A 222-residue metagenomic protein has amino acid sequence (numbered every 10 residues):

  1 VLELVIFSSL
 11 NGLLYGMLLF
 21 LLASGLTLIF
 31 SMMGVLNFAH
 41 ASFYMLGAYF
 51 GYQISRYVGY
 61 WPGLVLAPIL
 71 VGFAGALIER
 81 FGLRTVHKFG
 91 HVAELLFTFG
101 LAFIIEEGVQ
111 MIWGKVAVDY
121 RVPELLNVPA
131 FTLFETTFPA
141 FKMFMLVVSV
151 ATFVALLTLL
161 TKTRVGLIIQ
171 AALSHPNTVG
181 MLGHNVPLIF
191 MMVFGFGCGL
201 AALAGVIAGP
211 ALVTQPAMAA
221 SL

Functional and structural regions predicted by a protein language model:
L4-Q53, F81-A93: Single transmembrane alpha-helix segments in multi-pass membrane proteins
V5, M17, S42, L46 (+5 more regions): Hydrophobic alpha-helical transmembrane segments
Y15-G16, T137-Q215: Helix-loop-helix "hairpin" substructures at the membrane interface of multi-pass membrane proteins
L19, A23, V58-I69, F194-L222: Transmembrane alpha-helical segments in multi-pass inner-membrane proteins
A23-M32, A74-R80, L101, I105 (+4 more regions): Alpha-helical transmembrane segments of polytopic integral membrane proteins, especially the permease/helical cores
A39-F43, K88-T98, Y120, I168-Q170 (+1 more regions): Cytoplasmic-side transmembrane-helix entry/capping segments in multi-pass membrane proteins
V58-L101, G108: Alpha-helical transmembrane segments within multi-pass membrane transporters and channels
T85-K162, I189, V213: Transmembrane helix-bundle core of multi-pass membrane transporters and related energy-transducing complexes
